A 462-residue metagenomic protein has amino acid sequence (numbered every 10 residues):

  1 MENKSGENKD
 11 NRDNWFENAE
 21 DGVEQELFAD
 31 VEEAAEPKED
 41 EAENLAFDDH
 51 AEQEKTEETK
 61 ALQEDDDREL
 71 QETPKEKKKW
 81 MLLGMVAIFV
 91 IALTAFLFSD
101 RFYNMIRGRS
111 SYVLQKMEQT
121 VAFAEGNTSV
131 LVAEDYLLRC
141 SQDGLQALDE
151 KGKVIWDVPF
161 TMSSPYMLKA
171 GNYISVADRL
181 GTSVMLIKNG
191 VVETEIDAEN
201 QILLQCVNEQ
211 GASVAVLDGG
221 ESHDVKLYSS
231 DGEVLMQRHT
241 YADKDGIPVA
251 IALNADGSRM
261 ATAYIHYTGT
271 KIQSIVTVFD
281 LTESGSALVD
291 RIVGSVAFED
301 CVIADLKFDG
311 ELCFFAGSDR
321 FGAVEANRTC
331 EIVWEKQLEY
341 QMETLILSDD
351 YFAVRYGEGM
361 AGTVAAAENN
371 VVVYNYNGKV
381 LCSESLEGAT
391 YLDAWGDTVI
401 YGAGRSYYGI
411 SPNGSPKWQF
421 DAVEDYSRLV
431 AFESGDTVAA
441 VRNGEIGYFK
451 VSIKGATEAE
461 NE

Functional and structural regions predicted by a protein language model:
M1-L62: N-terminal targeting leaders characterized by basic, low-complexity, disordered sequences that direct proteins
L82-F98: Hydrophobic membrane-insertion alpha-helices, especially the h-region of bacterial N-terminal signal peptides
R107-N127, D149, K153-M162, V192-A198 (+6 more regions): Aromatic (tryptophan-biased) beta-strands that constitute blades/sheets of beta-rich domains
A122-L131, T161-N172, N200-E209, K244-A252 (+5 more regions): Repeated scaffold domains used in trafficking and secretory/extracellular systems, primarily beta-propellers
T128-C140, M167-R179, V184-M185, Q210-G219 (+7 more regions): Short beta-strand elements that form the blades of beta-propeller/WD-repeat-like and other beta-sheet-rich scaffold
D149-K151, K188-V191, Y228-E233, L281-S284 (+4 more regions): Short loop/turn segments that connect beta-strands within beta-propeller blades
T161-A263, T270: Non-cytosolic head/periplasmic domains of membrane-anchored proteins
H223-F321: Solenoidal tandem-repeat scaffolds enriched in leucines and small polar residues
